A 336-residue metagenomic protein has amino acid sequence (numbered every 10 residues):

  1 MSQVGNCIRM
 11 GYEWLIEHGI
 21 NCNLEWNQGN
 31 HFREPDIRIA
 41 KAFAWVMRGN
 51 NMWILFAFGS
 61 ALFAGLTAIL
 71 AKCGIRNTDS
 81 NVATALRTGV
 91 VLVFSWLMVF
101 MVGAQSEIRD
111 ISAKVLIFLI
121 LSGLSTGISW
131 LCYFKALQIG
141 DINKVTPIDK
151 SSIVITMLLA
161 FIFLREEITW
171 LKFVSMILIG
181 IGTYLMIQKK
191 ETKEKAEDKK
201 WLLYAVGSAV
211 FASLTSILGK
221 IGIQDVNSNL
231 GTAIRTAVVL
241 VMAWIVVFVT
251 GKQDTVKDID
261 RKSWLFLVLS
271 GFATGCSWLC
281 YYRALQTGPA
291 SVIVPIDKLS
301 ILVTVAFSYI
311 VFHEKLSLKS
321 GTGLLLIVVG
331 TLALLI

Functional and structural regions predicted by a protein language model:
Q3, L24-F32, D36-L62, A71-V82 (+6 more regions): Membrane-interface interhelical linkers
G5-R9, W14, V90-F94, I148-I162 (+3 more regions): Alpha-helical transmembrane segments of compact multi-pass small-molecule transporters, enriched in specific families
N6-I8, Y12-F58, V154-V210, S317-I336: Juxtamembrane helix-loop boundary signature in multi-pass membrane transporters
Y12, G19, G74, A83 (+6 more regions): Hydrophobic/aromatic residues within transmembrane alpha-helices of multi-pass small-molecule transporters
M52-A64, I111-S125, I168-G180, L230-V241 (+1 more regions): Structural signature of hydrophobic alpha-helical transmembrane segments
G65, I69, W96, G123-G127 (+8 more regions): Hydrophobic/small/kink-forming positions within alpha-helical transmembrane segments of polytopic membrane proteins
N81-V82, N143, T169, N229-L230 (+2 more regions): Residues that define the loop-to-transmembrane-helix transition and helix capping in multi-pass membrane transporters
